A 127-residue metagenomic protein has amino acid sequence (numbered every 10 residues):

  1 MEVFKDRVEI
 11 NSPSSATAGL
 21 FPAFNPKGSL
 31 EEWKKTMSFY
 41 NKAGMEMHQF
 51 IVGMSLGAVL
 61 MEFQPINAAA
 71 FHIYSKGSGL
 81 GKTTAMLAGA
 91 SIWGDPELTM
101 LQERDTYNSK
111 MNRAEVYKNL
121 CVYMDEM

Functional and structural regions predicted by a protein language model:
M1-M127: Phosphate-handling catalytic cores of nucleic-acid transaction enzymes
